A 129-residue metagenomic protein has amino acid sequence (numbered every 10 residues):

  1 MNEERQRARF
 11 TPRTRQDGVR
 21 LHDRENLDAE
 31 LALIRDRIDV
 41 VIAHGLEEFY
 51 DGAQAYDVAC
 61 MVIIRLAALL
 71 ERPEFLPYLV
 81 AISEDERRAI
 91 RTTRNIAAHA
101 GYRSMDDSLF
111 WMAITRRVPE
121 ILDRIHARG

Functional and structural regions predicted by a protein language model:
N2-G129: Solvent-exposed interaction patches of small proteins and small membrane subunits
